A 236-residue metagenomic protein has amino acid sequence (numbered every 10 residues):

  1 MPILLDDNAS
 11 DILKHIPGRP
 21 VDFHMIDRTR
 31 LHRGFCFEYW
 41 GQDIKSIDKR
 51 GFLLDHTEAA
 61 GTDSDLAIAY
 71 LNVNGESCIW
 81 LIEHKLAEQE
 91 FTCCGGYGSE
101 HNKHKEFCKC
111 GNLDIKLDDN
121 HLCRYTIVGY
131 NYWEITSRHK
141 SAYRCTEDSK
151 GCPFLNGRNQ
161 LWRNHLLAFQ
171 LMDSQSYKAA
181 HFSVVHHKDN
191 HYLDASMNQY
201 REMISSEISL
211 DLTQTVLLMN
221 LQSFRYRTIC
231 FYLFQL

Functional and structural regions predicted by a protein language model:
M1-L236: Charged, terminal alpha-helix-loop-beta segments that serve as non-catalytic nucleic-acid engagement and/or assembly
